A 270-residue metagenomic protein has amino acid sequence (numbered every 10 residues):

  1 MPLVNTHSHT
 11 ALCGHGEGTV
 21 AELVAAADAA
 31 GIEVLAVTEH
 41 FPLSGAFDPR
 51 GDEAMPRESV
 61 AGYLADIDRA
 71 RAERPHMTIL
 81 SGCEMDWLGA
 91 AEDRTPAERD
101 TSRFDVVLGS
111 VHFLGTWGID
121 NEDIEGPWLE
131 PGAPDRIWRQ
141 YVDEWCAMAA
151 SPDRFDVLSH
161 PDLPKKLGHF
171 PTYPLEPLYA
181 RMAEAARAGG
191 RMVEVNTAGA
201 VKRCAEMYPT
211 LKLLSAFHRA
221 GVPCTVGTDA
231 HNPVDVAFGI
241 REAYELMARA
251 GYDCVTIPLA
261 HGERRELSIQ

Functional and structural regions predicted by a protein language model:
M1-G89, P164-P177, R181, T197-A200 (+4 more regions): An N-terminally biased module of ancient metal coordination in phosphate/nucleic-acid-related enzymes
H7, A27, V107, H160 (+3 more regions): Conserved, mostly hydrophobic/aromatic
L35-V37, V107, L158, V193 (+1 more regions): Hydrophobic residues within beta-strands of alpha/beta enzymes
T38, S110, P161, N196 (+1 more regions): Conserved residues at the C-terminal ends of beta-strands
P49, E53-G189, A248: Extended substrate/RNA-proximal surfaces in nucleic-acid metabolism proteins
R181-A230: Glycine/small-residue-rich hydrophobic helix-like segments
D235-Q270: Mid-to-C-terminal alpha-helical segments outside catalytic/metal-binding sites
